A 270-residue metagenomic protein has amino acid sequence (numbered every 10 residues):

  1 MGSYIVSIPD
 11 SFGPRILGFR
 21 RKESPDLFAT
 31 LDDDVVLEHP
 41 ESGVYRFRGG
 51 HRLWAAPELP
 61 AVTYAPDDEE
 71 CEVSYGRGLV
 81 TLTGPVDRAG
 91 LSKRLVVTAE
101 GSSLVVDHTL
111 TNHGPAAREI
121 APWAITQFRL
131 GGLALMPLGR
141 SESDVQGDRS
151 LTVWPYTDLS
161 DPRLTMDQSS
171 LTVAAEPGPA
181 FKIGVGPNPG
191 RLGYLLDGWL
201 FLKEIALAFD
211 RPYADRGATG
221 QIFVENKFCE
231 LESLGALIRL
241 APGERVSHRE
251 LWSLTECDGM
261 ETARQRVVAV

Functional and structural regions predicted by a protein language model:
M1-V105, T109-V270: Surface-exposed acidic/polar loop and edge beta-strand patches at domain peripheries
